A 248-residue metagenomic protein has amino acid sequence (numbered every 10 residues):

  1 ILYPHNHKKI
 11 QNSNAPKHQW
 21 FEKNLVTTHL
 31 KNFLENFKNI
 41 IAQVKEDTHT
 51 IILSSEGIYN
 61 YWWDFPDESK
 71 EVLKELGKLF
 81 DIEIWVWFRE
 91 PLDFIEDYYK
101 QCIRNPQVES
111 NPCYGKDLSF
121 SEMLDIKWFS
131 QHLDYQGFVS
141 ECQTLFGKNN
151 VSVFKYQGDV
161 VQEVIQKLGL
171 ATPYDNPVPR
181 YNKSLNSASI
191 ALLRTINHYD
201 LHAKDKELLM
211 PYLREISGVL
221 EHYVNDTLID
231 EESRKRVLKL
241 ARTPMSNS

Functional and structural regions predicted by a protein language model:
I1-S248: Anion-recognition interface
